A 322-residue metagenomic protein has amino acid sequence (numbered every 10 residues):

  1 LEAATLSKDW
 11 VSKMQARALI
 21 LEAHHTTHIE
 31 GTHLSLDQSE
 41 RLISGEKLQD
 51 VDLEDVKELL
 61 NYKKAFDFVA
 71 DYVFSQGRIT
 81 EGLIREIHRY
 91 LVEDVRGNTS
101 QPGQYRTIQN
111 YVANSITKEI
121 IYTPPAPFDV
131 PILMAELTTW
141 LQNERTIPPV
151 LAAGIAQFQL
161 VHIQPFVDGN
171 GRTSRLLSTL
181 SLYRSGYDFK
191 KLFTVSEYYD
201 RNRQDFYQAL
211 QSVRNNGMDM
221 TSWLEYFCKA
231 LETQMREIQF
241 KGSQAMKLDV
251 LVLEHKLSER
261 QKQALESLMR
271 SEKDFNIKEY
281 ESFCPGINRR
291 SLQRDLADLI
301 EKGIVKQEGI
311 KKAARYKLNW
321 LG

Functional and structural regions predicted by a protein language model:
L1-G322: FIC/Doc superfamily catalytic core
